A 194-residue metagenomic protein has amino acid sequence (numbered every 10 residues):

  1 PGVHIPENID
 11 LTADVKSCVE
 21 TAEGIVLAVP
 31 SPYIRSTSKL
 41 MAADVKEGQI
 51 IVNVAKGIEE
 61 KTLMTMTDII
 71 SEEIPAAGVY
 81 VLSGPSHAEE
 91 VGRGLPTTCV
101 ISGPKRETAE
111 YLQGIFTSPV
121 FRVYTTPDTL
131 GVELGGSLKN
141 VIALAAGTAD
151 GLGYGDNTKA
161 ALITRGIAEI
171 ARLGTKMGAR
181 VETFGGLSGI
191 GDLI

Functional and structural regions predicted by a protein language model:
P1: Conserved N-terminal glycine-rich FAD pyrophosphate-binding loop of Rossmann-like flavoproteins
I5, L11-E20, G24-P96, L112: Rossmann-like NAD(P)(H) cofactor-binding subdomain of soluble oxidoreductases
Y33, D44, I69-A77, P96-E182: Internal alpha-helical scaffold of NAD(P)-dependent oxidoreductase catalytic cores
G57, T148, I190: Active-site pre-Tyr helix/loop in NAD(P)-dependent dehydrogenases
I58-E60, V132-E133, I194: Short, small-residue-enriched loops and turns at beta-alpha junctions that line or gate enzyme active sites
G178-I194: C-terminal substrate-binding/catalytic lobe of Rossmann-fold NAD(P)-dependent oxidoreductases
